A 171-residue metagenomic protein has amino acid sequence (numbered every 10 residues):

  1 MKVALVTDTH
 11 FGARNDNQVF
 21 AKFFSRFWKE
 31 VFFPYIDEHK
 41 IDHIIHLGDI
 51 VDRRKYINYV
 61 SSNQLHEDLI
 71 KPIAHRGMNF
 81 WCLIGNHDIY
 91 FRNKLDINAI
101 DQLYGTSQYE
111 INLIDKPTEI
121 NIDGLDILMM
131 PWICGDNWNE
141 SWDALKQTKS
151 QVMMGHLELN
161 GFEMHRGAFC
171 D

Functional and structural regions predicted by a protein language model:
M1-Q64, E140-M153: N-terminal active-site segment of His-dependent metallophosphoesterases
Y56-D171: His/Asp/Glu-rich metal-coordinating catalytic cores of metallo-dependent phosphodiesterases/hydrolases acting on
